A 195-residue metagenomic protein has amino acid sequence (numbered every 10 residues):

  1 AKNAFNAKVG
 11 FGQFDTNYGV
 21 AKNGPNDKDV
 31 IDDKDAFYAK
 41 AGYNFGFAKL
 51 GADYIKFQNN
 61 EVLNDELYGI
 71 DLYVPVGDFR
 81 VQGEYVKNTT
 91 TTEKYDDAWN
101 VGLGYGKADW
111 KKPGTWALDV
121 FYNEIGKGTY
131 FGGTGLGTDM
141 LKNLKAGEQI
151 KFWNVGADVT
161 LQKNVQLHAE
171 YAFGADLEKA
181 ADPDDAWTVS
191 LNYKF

Functional and structural regions predicted by a protein language model:
A1-G24, D35-A41: Mobile, glycine-rich extracellular loop/lid and propeptide segments that shape or gate substrate/ligand access
G24-D29, G42-F195: Outer-membrane beta-barrel pore domains
V30-K34: Short capping loops/turns at secondary-structure boundaries
